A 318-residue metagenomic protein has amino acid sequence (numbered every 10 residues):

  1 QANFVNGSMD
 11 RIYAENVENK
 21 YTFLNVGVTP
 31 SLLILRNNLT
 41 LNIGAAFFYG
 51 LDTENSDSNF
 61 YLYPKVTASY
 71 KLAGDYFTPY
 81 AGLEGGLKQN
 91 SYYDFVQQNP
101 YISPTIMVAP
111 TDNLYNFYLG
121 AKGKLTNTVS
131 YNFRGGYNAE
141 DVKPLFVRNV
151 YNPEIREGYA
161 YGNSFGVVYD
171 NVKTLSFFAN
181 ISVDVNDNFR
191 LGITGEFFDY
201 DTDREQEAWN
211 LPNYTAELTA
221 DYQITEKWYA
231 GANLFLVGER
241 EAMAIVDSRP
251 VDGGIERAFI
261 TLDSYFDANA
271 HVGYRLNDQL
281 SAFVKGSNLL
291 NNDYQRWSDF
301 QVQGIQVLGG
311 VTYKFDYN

Functional and structural regions predicted by a protein language model:
Q1-N37: Outer-membrane beta-barrel transmembrane domain signature of Gram-negative proteins, especially the mid-to-C-terminal
T40, G44-N318: Exposed, low-structure sequence patches enriched in small/polar residues
